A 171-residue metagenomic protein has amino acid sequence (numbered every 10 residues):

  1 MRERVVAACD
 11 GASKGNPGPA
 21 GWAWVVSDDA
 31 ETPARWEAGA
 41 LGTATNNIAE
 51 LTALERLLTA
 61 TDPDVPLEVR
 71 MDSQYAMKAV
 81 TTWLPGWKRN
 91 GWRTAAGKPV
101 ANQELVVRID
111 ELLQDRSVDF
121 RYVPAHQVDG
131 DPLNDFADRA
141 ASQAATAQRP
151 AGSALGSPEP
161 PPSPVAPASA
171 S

Functional and structural regions predicted by a protein language model:
M1-T52, L57-V65, D138-R139, Q143-P150 (+1 more regions): RNase H-like nuclease fold core
A12-P19, P33, L54-D135: RNase H catalytic domain
E68-V69, P124, G152, G156-E159: Residue-level detector of alpha-helical recognition elements and their boundaries
A101, A144, A154-L155: Short, intrinsically disordered/low-complexity patches at protein termini and at juxtamembrane boundaries
V107, A151-G152: Short leucine-rich amphipathic alpha-helices used at interfaces
S153-S171: Long, low-complexity intrinsically disordered regions
